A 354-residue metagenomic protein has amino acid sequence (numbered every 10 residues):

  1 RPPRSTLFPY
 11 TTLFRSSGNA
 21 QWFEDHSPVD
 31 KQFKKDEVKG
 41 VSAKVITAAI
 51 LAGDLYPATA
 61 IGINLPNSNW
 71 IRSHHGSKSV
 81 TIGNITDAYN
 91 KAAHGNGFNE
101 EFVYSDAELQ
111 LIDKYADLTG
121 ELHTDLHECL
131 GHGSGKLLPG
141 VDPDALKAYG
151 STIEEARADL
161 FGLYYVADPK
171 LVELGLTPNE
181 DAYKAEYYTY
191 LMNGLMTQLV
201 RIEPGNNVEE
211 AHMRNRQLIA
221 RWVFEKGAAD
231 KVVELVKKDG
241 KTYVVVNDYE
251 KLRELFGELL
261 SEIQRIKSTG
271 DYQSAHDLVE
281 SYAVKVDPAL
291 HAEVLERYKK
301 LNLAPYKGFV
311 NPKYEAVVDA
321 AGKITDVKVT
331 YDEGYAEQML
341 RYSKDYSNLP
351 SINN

Functional and structural regions predicted by a protein language model:
R1-L13: Short, small-residue-biased leader/transition segments that mark boundaries at the very start of proteins
R15-A49, W222-L295: C-terminal interaction module
S27, C129, G133-L137, Y165-P169: Sec/Tat-exported extracytoplasmic proteins
D36-P143: Active-site-adjacent "gating/activation" loops or surface patches in catalytic cores
E37, D248, L252-N354: Extended, compositionally biased alpha-helical segments that mediate assembly or anchoring
L109-G120, V141-A156, P178-A182, E186: Alpha-helix capping and helix-loop boundary segments enriched in small/acidic/polar residues
S151-D168: An active-site-proximal "capping" alpha-helix that borders the catalytic cofactor pocket
L163, A167-I266: Long, well-structured alpha-helical subdomains associated with metal-dependent extracellular/ecto-lumenal hydrolases
